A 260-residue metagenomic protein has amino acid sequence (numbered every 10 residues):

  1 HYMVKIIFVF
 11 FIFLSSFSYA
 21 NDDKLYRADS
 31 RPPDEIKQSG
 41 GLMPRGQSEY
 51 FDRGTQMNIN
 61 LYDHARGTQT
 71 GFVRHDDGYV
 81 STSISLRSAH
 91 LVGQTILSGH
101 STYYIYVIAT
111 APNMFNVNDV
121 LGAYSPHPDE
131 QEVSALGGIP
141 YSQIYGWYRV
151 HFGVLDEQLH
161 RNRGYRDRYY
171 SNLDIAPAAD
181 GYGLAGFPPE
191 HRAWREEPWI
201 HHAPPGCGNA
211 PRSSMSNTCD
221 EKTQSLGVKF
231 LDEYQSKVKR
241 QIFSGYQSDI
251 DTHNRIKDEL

Functional and structural regions predicted by a protein language model:
H1-M3: Short, Lys/Arg-enriched N-terminal segments with co-localized hydrophobic residues within the first ~10-30 amino acids
I6-S15: Sec-dependent N-terminal signal peptides
F17-L260: NAD-dependent ADP-ribosyltransferases
